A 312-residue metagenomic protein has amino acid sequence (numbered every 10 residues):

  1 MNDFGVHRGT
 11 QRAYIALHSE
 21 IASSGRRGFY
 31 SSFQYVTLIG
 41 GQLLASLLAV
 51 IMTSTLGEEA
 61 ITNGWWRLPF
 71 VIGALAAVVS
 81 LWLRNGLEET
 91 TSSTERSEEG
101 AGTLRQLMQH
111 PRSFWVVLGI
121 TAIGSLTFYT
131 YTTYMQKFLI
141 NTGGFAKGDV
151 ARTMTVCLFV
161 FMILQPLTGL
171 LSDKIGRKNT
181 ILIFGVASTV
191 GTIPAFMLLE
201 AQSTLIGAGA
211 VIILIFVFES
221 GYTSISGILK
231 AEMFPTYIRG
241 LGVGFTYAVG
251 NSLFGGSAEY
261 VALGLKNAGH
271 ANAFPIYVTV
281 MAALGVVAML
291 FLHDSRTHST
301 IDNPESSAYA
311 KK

Functional and structural regions predicted by a protein language model:
N2-V36: Cytoplasmic helix-loop-helix junction between adjacent transmembrane helices in 12-TM secondary transporters
G28-T53, A76, T246-A258: Glycine-rich segments within core transmembrane alpha-helices of 12-TM secondary carriers
S80-N85, L229, V280-S306: Multi-pass alpha-helical transporter architecture, strongest for 12-TM Major Facilitator/SLC carriers used
P111-F161, F254-E259: Extracytoplasmic gate region of multi-pass secondary transporters
Q165-R177: Helix-to-loop junctions at the C-terminal end of transmembrane segments in multipass secondary transporters
K174-V186: Cytoplasmic membrane-interface "Motif A"-like loop-to-helix N-cap segments of 12-TM Major Facilitator Superfamily
V186-Q202: C-terminal ends and interior cores of transmembrane alpha-helices in multi-pass membrane transporters/permeases
M233-A268: A late C-terminal transmembrane helix in Major Facilitator Superfamily
